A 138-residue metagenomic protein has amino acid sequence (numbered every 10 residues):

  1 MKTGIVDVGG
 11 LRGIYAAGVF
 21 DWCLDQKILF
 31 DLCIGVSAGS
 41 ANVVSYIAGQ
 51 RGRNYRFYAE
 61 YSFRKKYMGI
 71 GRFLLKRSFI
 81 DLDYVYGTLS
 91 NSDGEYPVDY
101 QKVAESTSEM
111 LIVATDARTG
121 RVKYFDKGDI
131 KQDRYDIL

Functional and structural regions predicted by a protein language model:
M1-V36, V44-L138: Patatin-like phospholipase
